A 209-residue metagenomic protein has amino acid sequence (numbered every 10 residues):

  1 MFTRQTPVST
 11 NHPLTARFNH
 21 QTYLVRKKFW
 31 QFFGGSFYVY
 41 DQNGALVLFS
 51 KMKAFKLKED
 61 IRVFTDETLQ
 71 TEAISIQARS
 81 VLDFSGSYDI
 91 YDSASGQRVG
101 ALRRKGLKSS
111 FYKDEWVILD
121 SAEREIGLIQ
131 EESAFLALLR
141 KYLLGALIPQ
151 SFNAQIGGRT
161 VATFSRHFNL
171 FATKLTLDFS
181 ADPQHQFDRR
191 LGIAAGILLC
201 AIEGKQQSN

Functional and structural regions predicted by a protein language model:
M1-N209: Intrinsically disordered, low-complexity proline/glycine-rich segments
